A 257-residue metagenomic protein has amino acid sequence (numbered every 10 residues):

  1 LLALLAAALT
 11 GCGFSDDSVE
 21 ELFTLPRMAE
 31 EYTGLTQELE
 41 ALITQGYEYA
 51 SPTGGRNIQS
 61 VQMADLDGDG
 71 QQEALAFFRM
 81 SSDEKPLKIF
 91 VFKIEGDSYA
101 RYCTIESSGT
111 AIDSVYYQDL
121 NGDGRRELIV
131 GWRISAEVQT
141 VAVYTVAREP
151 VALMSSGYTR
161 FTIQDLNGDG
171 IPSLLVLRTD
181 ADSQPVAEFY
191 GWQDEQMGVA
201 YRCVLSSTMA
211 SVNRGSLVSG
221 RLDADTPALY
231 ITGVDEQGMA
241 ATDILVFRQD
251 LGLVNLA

Functional and structural regions predicted by a protein language model:
L1-D16: Sec-dependent N-terminal signal peptides of Gram-positive bacterial secreted proteins and lipoproteins
C12-A257: Beta-propeller-forming repeat regions
